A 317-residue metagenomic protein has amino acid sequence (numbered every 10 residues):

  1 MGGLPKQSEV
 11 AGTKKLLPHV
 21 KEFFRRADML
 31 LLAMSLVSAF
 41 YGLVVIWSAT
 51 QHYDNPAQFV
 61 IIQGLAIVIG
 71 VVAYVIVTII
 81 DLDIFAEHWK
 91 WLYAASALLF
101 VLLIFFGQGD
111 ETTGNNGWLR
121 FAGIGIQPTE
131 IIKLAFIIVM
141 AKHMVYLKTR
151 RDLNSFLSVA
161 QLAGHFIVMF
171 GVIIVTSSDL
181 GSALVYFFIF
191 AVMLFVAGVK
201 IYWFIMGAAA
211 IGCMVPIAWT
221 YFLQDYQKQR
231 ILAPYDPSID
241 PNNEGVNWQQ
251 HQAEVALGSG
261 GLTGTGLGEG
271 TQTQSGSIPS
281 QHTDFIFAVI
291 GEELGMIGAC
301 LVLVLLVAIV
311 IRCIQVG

Functional and structural regions predicted by a protein language model:
M1-F24: Short, Lys/Arg-rich, polar N-terminal cytosolic tail immediately upstream of the first transmembrane signal-anchor
A11-P18, N154-S155, W248, G261 (+1 more regions): Coil-to-alpha-helix initiation sites in intrinsically disordered, low-complexity, charged segments
H19-S35: N-terminal membrane topogenic signal
F23-R25, S155, V159, N242 (+1 more regions): Helix-boundary and loop/linker segments of multi-pass membrane transporters
L32-S48, H52-Q249, A288-G317: Hydrophobic alpha-helical transmembrane segments of multi-pass inner membrane proteins, especially in bacterial systems
N247-G268: Extracytosolic (periplasmic/ER-lumenal) interhelical loops and adjacent juxtamembrane/interface segments of multi-pass
G261-I297, I314-G317: Long extracytoplasmic/lumenal interhelical loops at the membrane interface of multi-pass membrane proteins
